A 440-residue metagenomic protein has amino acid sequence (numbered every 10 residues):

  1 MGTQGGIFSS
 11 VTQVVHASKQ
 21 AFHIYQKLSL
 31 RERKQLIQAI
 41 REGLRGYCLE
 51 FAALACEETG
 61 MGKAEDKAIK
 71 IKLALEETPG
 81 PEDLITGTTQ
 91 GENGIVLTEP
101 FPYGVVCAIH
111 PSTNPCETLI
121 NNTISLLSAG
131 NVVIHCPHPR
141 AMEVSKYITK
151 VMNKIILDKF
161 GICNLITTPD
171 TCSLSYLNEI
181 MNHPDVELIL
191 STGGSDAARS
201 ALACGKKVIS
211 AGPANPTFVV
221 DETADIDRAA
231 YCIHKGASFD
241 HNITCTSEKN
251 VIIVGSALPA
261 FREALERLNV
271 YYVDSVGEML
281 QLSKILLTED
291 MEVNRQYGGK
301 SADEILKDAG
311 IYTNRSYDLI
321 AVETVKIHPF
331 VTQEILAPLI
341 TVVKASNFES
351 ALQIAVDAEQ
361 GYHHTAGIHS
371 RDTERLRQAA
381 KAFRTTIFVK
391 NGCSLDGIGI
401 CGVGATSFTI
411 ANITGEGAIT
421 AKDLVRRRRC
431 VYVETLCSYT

Functional and structural regions predicted by a protein language model:
M1-T98, S125, R267: N-terminal Rossmann-like NAD(P)+-binding subdomain of aldehyde/semialdehyde dehydrogenases
V14-H16, S210-G212, H241-C245, F330-I335 (+1 more regions): Short, flexible turn/loop "capping" segments at secondary-structure junctions
K19-F22, Q26, I40-C48, A52-A55 (+12 more regions): Structural signal for hydrophobic packing residues in well-ordered secondary-structure cores of soluble enzyme domains
L28-R31, I162-I166, H241-E248, Y271-L282 (+4 more regions): Flexible, glycine/charged-enriched surface loops at secondary-structure junctions
T86-R228: Rossmann-like NAD(P) dinucleotide-binding subdomain of oxidoreductase/dehydrogenase enzymes
I120, A198-K326: ALDH superfamily catalytic-core signature
I311-T440: Conserved C-terminal structural/oligomerization subdomain of aldehyde/semialdehyde dehydrogenase
